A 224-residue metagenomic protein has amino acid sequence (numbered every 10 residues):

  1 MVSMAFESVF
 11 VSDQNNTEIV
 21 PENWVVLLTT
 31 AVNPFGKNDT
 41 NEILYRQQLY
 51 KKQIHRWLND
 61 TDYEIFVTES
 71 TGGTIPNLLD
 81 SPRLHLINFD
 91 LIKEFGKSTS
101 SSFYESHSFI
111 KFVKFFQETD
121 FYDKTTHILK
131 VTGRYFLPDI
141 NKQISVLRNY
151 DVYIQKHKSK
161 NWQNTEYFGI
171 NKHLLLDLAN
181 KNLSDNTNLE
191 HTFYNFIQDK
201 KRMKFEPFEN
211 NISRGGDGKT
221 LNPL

Functional and structural regions predicted by a protein language model:
V2-L224: ER/Golgi luminal nucleotide-sugar-dependent glycosyltransferases, focusing on the catalytic module
